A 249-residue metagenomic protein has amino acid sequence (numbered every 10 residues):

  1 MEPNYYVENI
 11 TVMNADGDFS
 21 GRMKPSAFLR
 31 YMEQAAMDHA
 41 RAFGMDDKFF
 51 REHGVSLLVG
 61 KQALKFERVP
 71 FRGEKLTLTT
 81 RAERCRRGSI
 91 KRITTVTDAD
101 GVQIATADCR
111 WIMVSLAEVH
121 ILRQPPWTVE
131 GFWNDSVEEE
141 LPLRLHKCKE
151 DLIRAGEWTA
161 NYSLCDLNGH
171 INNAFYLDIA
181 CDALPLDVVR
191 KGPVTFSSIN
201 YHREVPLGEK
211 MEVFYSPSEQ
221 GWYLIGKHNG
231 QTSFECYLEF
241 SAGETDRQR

Functional and structural regions predicted by a protein language model:
M1-V59, T106, V114-T195: Hot-dog-fold acyl-thioester-processing enzymes
P3-E8, A63-H146, V205-L207, S216-R249: HotDog/MaoC-like acyl-thioester-processing domains
D47-K48, V55, G73-L76, R92-T94 (+2 more regions): Short, positively charged
E74-K75, E150-R154, E209-K210: Short coil-to-beta-strand transition motifs
W158-L238, D246: Acidic/His-leaning functional-site neighborhoods
